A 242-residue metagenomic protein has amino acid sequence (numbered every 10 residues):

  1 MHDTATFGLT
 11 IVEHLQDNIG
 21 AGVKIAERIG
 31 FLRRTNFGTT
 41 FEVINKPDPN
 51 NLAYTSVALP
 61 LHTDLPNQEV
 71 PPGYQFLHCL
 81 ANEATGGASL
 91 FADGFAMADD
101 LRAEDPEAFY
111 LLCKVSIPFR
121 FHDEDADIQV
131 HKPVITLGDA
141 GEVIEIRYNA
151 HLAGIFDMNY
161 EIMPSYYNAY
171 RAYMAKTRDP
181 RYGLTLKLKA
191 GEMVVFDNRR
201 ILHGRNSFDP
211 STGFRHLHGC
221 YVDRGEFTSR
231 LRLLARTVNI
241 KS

Functional and structural regions predicted by a protein language model:
M1-S242: Active-site environment of non-heme Fe oxygenases that use a 2-His-1-carboxylate facial triad
